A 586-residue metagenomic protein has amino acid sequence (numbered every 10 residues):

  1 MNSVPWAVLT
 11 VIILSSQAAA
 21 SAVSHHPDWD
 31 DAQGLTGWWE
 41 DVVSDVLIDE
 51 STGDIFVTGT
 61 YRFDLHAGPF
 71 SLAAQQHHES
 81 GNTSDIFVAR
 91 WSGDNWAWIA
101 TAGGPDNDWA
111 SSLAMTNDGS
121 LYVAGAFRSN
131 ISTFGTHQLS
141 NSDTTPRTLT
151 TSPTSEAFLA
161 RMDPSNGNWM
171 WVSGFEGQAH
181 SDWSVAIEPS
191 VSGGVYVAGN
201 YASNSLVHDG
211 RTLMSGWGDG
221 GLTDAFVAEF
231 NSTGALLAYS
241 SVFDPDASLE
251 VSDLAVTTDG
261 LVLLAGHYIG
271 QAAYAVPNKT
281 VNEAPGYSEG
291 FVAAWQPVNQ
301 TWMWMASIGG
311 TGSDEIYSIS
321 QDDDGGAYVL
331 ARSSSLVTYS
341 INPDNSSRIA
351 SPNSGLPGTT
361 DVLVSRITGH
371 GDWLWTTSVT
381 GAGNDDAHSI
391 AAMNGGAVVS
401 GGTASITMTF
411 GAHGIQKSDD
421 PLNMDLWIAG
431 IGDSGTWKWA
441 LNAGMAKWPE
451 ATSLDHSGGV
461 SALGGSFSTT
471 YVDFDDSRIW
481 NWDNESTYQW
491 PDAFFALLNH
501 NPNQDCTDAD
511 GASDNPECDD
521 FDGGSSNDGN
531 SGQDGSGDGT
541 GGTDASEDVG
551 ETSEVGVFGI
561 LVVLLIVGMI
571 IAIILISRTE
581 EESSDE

Functional and structural regions predicted by a protein language model:
M1-V23, S526-S531, G535-E586: Secretory targeting signatures
S21-A509, D519-G524, Q533: A sequence-level/structural motif corresponding to short, flexible coil/turn segments enriched in small polar residues
D514-E517: Short, disulfide-bonded extracellular cysteine-rich repeat modules
